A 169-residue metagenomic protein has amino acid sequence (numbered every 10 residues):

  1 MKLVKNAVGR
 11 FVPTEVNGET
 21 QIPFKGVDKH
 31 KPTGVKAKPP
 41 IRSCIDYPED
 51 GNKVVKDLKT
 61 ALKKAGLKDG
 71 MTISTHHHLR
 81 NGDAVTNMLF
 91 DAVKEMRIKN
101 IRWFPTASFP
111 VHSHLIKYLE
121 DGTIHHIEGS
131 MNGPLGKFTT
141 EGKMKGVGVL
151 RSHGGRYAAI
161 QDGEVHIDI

Functional and structural regions predicted by a protein language model:
K2-I169: Conserved alpha/beta enzyme-core scaffold
